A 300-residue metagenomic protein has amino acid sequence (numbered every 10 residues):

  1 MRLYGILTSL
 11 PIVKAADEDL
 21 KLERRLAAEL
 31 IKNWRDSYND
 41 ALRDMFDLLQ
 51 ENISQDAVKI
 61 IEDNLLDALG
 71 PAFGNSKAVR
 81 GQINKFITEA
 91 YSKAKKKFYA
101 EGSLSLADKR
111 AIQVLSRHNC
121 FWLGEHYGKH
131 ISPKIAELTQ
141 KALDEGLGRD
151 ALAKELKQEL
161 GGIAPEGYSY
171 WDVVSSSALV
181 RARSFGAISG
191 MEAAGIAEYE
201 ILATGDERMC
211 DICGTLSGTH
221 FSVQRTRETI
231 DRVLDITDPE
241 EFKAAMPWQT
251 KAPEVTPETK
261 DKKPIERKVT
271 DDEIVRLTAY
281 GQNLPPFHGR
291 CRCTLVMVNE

Functional and structural regions predicted by a protein language model:
M1-P165, P264-P285, V296-E300: N-terminal leader/targeting and assembly helices and adjacent pre-domain segments
E166-E300: Acidic, glycine-rich two-metal-ion catalytic cores of nucleic acid-processing enzymes
